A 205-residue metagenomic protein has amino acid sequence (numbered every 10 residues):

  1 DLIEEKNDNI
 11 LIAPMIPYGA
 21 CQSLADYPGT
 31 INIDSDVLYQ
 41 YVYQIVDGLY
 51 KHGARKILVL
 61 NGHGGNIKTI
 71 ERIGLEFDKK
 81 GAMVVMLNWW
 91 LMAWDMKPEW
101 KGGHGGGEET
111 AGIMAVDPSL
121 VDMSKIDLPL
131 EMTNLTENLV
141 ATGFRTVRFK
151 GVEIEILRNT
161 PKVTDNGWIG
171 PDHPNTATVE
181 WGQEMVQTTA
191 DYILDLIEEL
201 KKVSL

Functional and structural regions predicted by a protein language model:
D1-K56, G64-L205: Extended, histidine- and acidic-residue-enriched regions that form the cofactor-binding/catalytic faces
